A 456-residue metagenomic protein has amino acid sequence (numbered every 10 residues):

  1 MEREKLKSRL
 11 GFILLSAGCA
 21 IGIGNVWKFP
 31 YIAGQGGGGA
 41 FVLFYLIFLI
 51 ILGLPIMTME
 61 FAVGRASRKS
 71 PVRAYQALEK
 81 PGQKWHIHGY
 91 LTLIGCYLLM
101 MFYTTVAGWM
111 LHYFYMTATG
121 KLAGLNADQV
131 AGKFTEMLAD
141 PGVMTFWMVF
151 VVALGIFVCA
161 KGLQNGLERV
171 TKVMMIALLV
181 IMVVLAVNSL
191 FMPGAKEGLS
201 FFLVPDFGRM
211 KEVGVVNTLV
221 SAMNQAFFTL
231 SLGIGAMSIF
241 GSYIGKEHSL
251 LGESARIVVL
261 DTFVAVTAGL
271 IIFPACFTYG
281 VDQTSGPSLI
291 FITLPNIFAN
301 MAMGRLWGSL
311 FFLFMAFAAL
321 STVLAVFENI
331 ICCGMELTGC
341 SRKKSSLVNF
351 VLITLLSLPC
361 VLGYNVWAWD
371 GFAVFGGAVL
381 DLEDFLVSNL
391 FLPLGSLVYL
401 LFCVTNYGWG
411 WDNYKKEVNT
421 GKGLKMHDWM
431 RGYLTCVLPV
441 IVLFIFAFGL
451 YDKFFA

Functional and structural regions predicted by a protein language model:
M1-W27, I56-F61, R65-I87, G245-S249 (+1 more regions): Membrane-interface "cap" regions at the ends of multi-pass membrane proteins
E2-L6, L10, E168, K172-L320 (+3 more regions): Membrane-embedded translocation segments of transport machinery
R3, R73, A107-A139, Y243-E247 (+6 more regions): Helix-loop-helix connectors at the membrane interface of multi-pass transporters/channels
R3-E4, I32-G36, A66-L91, T104-Q164 (+5 more regions): Inter-helical loop and helix-membrane interface segments of multi-pass membrane transporters/permeases
E4, G34-M59, V143-M144, F391-S396: Extracellular loop-to-transmembrane helix junctions
K5, G11-I13, C19, P141 (+6 more regions): Loop-to-transmembrane helix boundary motifs in multi-pass membrane proteins
G11-F48, G235-G241, L251-A255, V259-L260: Transmembrane helix-boundary motif of multi-pass solute transporters/channels
I87-L93, T338-F350, L382-V442: C-terminal membrane-solvent junction of multi-pass transporters and transport-like membrane proteins
